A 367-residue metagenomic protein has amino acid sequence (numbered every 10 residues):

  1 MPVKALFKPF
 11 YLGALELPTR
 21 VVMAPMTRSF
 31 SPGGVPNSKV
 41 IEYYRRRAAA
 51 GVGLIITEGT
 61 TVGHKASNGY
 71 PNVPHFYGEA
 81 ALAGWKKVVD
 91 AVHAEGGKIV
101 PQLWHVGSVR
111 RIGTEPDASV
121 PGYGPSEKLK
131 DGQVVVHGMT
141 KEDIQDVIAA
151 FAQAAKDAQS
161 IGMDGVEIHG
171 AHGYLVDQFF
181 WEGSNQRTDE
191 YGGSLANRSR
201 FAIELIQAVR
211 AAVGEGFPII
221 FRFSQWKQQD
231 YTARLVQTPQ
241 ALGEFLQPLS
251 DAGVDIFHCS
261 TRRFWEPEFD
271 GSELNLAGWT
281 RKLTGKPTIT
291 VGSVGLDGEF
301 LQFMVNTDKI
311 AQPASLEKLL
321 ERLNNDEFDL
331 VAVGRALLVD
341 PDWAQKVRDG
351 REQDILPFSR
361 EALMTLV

Functional and structural regions predicted by a protein language model:
M1-V367: Flavin-dependent oxidoreductase catalytic cores
